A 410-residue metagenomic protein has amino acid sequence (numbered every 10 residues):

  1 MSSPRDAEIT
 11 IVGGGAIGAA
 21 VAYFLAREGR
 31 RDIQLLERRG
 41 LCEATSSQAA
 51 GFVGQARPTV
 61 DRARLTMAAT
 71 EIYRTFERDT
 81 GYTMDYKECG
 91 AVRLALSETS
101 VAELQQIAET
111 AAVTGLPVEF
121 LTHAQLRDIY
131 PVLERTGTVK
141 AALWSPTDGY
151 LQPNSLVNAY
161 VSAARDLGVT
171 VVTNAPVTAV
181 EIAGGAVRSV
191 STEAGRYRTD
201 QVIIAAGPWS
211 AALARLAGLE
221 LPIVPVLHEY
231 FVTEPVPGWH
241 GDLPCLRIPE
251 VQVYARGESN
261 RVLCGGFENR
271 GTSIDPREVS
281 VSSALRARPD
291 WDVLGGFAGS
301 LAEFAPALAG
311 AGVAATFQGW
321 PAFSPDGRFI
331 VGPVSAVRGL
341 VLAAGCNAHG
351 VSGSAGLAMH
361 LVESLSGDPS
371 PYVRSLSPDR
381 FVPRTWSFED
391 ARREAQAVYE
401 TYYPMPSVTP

Functional and structural regions predicted by a protein language model:
S3-I17, Q34: Beta1/beta-strand and adjacent pyrophosphate-binding region of the FAD-binding site in flavoprotein oxidoreductases
A26-S46: Glycine-rich FAD pyrophosphate-binding loop
A50-I129, Q252-A255: Dinucleotide-binding Rossmann-like beta1-alpha1 core, especially the glycine-rich loop that anchors the ADP
R64-M67, L94-E103, L143-S162, R286-V293 (+1 more regions): Short beta-strand to alpha-helix junction loop
W144-D200: Helical element adjacent to the flavin cofactor pocket in flavoenzyme catalytic cores
R196-P244: Central helical "cap/lid" subdomain
P235-L340: Active-site lid/adjacent beta-loop-alpha segment flanking the redox-cofactor pocket in flavoenzymes
G295-E394: C-terminal catalytic lobe of FAD-dependent flavoproteins
